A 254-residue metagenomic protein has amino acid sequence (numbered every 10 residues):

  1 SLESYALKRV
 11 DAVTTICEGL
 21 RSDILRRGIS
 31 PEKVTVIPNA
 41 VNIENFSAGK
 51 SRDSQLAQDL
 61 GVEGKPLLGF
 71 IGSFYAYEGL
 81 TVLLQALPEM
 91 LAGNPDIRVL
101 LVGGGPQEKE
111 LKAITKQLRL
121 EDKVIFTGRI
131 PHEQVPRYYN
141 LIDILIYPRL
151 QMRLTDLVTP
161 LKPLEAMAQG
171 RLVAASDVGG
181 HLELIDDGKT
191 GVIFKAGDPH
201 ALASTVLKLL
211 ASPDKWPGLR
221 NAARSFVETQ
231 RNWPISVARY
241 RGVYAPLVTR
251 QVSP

Functional and structural regions predicted by a protein language model:
D11, K123, Y139-D156, R171-L172: Acidic donor-binding loop of glycosyltransferase active sites
G19, A40: Carbohydrate-associated surface elements
S47-G61: A short helix/loop element that forms part of the nucleotide-sugar donor recognition site in Leloir-type
V62-L87: Conserved donor-binding/catalytic core segment of Leloir-type glycosyltransferases
V102, K109-P136: Nucleotide-activated donor-binding/catalytic signature segment of Leloir-type glycosyltransferases, i.e., the conserved
Y147, E165-A168, L172-A175, I185: Short hydrophobic beta-strand element within catalytic cores of glycosyltransferases and related nucleotide-activated
D186-G188, V192-P199, K208-D214: Conserved acidic donor-binding segment of nucleotide-sugar-dependent glycosyltransferases
A201, K208, K215-Q230, R239-G242: A short, well-ordered alpha-helix in the C-terminal region of glycosyltransferases
